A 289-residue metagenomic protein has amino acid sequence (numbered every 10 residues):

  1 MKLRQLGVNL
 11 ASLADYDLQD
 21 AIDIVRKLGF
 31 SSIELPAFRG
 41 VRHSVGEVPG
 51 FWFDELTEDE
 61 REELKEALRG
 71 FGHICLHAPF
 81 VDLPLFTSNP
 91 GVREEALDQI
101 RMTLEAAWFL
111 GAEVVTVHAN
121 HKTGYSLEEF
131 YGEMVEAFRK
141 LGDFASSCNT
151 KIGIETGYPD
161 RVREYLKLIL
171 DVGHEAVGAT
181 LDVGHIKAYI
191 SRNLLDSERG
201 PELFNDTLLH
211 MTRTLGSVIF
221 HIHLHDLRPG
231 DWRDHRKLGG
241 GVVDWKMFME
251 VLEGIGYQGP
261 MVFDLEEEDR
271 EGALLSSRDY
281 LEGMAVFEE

Functional and structural regions predicted by a protein language model:
M1-W108, R163, H174-G178, T207 (+1 more regions): N-terminal pre-domain/capping segments
N9-L13, P36-G40, P79-V81, N120-K122 (+6 more regions): Active-site beta-loop-alpha junctions enriched in small/polar residues
S31, I74, E113, F220 (+1 more regions): Short acidic/polar active-site loop segments enriched in Thr and Asp
I33, F138-V242: Acidic/histidine-rich catalytic cores of soluble enzymes
V41-E47, D82-S88, H121-L127, K187-S191 (+1 more regions): A short acidic, helix-capping loop that chelates divalent metal ions and anchors anionic groups
V48-D59, S88-Q99, Y125-E136, D160 (+3 more regions): Alpha-helix N-cap and loop-to-helix initiation/capping positions
E63, A67-G70, L85-L181, E271: Active-site acidic/histidine proton-transfer and metal-coordination neighborhood in alpha/beta enzyme cores
